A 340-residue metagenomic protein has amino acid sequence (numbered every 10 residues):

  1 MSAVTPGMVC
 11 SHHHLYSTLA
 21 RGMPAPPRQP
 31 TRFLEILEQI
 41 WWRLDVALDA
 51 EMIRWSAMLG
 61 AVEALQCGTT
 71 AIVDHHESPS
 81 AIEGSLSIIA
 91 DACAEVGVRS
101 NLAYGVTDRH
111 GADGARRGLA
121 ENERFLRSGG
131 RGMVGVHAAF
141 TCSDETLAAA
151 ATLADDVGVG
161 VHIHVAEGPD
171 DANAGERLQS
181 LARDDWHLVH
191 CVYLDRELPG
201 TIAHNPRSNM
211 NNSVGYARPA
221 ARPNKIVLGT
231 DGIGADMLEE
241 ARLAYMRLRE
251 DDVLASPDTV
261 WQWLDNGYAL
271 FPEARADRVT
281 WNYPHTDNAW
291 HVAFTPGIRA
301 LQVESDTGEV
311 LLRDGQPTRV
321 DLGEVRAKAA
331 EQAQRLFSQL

Functional and structural regions predicted by a protein language model:
P6-T18, G160-E167: Histidine-centered catalytic micro-motifs
H12, G68, C93, V134 (+6 more regions): Divalent metal-coordination and catalytic microenvironments
L19-I53, H110-G111, G168-W186, R196-T201 (+2 more regions): Active-site gating loops and adjacent loop-to-helix segments of metal-dependent hydrolytic enzymes
M23-V98, A120-R127, A330-Q332, S338: Alpha-helical scaffold segments that flank or form the walls of functional sites
A57-A64, S208-N211, E250-W290: C-terminal helical cap
A81-H187, C191-V192: Metal-coordinating catalytic core of metallo-dependent amide/deamination hydrolases
V161-A166, R207-V214, R222-E240, E273-R278: Short acidic/histidine-rich active-site segments
R275-A330: C-terminal cap of metal-dependent C-N hydrolases
